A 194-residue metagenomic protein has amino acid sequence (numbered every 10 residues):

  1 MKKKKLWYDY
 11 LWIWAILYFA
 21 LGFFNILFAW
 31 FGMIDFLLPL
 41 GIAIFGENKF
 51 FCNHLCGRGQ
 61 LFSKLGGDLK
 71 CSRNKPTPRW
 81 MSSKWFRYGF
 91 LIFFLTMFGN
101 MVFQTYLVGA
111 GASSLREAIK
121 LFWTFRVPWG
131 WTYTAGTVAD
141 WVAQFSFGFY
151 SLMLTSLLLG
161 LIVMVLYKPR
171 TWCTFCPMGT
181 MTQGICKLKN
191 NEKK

Functional and structural regions predicted by a protein language model:
M1-K194: Non-ligating segments of multi-cofactor redox enzymes
